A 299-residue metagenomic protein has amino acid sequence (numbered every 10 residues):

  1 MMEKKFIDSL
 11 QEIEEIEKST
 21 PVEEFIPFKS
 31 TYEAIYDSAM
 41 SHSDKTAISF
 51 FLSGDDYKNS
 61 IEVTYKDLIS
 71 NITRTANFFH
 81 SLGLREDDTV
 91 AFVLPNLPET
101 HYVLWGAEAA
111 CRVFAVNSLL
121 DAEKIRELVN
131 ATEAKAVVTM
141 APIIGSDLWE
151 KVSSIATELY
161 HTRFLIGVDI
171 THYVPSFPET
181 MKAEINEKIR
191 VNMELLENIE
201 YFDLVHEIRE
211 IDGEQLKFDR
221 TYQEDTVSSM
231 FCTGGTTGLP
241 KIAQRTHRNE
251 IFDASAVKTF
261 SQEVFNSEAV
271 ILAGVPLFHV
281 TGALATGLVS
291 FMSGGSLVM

Functional and structural regions predicted by a protein language model:
E3-I7, F25-F51, S70: A short N-terminal helical cap/helix-turn-helix that marks the beginning of AMP-binding/adenylate-forming
S43-T46, G167, E179, A183-C232 (+2 more regions): Conserved pre-ATP/AMP-binding loop-to-beta segment of ANL
D44, I48-L97, H101-L104, D121-R126 (+2 more regions): Conserved AMP-binding/adenylate-forming core of the ANL superfamily
E62-K66, D219-T221, S228-S255: Conserved AMP-binding A3 loop
I69-R74, R209-D212, A243-V264: Conserved structural elements of the adenylate-forming
A76, P95-A122, T132-A136, A269-V270 (+1 more regions): A short helix-loop-beta submotif of the ANL/AMP-binding
E108, I251-V270, F278-M299: Conserved AMP-binding/adenylation subdomain of ANL enzymes
R112-F202: Structural core segment of the AMP-binding/adenylate-forming
